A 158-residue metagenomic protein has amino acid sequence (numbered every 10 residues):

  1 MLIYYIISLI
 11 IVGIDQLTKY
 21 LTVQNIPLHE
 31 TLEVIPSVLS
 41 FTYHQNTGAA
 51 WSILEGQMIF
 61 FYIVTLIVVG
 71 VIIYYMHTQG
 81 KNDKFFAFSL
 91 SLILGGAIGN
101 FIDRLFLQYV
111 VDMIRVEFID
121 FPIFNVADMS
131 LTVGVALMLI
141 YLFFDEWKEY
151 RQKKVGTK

Functional and structural regions predicted by a protein language model:
M1-K158: Alpha-helical transmembrane bundles and membrane-interface segments of multipass inner-membrane proteins
